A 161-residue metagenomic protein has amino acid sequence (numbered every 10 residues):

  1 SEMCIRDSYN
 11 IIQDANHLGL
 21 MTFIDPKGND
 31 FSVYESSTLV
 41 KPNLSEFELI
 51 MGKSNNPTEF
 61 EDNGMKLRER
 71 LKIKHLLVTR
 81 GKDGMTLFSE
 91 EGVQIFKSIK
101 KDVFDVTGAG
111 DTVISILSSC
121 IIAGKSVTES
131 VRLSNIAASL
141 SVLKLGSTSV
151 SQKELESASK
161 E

Functional and structural regions predicted by a protein language model:
E2-I5: Short, small-residue-biased leader/transition segments that mark boundaries at the very start of proteins
D7-V93: Conserved phosphate/ATP/ADP-binding segment of small-molecule kinases
L71-K74, I99-A158: Conserved post-catalytic alpha-helical subdomain immediately downstream of the catalytic base and nucleotide-binding
F96: Hydrophobic residues at beta-strand termini and immediately following loops that shape nucleotide-binding pockets
